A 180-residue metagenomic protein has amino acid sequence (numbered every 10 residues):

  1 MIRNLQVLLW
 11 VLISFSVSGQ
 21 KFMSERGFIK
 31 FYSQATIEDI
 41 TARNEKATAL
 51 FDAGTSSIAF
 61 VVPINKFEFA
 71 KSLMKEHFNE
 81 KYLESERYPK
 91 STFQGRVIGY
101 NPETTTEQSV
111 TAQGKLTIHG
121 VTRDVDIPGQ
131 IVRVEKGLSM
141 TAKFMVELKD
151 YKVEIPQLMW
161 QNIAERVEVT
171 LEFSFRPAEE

Functional and structural regions predicted by a protein language model:
M1-F22: Bacterial Sec-dependent N-terminal signal peptides
G19-E180: Low-complexity, acidic/polar, glycine-enriched regions of mature
